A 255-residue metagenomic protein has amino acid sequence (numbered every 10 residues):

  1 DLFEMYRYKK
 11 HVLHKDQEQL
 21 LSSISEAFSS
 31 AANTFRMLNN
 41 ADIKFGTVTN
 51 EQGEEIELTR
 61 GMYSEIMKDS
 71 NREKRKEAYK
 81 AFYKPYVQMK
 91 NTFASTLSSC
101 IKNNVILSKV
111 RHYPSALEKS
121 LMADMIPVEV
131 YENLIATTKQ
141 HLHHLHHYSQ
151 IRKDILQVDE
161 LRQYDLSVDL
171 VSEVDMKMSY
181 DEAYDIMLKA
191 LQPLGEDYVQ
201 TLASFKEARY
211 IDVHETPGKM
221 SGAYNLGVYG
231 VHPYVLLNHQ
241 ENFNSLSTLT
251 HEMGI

Functional and structural regions predicted by a protein language model:
D1-E173, Y184: A well-structured
D175-Y180, I186, P193, V228-T250: Short pre-active-site segment immediately N-terminal to the catalytic Zn-binding motif
M176-M178, I211-V231: Catalytic zinc-binding patch centered on the HExxH motif and its immediate surroundings that defines zinc-dependent
L194-Y198: A sensor for short, sequence-defined functional sites
F205: Active-site-proximal or metal-binding-adjacent scaffold patches in catalytic folds
